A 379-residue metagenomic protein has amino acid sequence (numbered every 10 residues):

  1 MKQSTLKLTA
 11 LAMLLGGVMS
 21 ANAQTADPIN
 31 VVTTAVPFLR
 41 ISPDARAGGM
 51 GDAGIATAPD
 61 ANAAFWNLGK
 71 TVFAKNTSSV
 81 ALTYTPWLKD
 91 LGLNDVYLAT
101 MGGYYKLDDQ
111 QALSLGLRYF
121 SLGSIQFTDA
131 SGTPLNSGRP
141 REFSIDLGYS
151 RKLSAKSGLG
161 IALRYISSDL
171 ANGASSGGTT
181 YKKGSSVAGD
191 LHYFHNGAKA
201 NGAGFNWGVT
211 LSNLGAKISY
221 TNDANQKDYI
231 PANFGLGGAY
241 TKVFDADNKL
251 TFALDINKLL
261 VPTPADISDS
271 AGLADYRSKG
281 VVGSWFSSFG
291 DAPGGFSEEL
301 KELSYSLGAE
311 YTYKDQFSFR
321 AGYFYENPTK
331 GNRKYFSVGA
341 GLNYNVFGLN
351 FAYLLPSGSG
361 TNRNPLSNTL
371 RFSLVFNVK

Functional and structural regions predicted by a protein language model:
M1-T34, K379: Cleavable N-terminal export/targeting peptides
Q24-K379: Subset of outer-membrane beta-barrel
